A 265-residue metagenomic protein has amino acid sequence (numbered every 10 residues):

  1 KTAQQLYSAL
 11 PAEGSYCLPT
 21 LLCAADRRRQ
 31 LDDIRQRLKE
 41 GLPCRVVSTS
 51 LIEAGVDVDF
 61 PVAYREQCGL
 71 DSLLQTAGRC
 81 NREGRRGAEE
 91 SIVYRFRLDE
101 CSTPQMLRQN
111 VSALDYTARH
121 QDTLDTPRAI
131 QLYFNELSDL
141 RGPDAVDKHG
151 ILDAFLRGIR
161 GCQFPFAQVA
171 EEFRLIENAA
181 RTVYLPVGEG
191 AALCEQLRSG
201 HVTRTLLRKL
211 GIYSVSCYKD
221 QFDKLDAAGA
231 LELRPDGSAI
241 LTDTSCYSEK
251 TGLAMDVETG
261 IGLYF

Functional and structural regions predicted by a protein language model:
K1-R28, Q36, Y64, C68-L70 (+1 more regions): C-terminal helicase lobe and adjacent C-terminal extensions/tails of nucleic-acid helicase motors
L31: C-terminal extracytoplasmic interaction modules
L38-E53, R65: Conserved two-lobed SF2 helicase motor
G55-D57: Conserved P-loop NTPase nucleotide-binding/switch module
D59-A63: Short hinge/gating elements
